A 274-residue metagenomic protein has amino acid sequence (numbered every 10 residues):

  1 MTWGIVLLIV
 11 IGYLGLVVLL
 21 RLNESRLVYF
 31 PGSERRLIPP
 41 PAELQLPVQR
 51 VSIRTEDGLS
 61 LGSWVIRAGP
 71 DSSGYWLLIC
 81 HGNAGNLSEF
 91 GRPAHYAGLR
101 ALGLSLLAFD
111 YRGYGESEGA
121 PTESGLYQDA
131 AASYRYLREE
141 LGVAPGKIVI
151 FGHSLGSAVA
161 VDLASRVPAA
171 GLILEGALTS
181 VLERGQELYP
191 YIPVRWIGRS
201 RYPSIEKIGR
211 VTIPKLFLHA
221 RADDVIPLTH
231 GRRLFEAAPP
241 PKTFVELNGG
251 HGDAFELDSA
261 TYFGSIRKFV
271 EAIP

Functional and structural regions predicted by a protein language model:
I9-R54: An N-terminal hydrophobic leader/cap segment in hydrolases
R54-Y136: Membrane-embedded segments
Y136-L141, G146-Y191: Primarily recognizes the serine-hydrolase "nucleophile elbow" in alpha/beta-hydrolase and SGNH/GDSL folds
S204, I213, P227-E236: Short alpha-helix in the alpha/beta-hydrolase fold that links the catalytic acid
R210-T212, F217-D223: Short beta-strand/loop motif that positions the catalytic acidic residue of the alpha/beta-hydrolase fold
R221-I226, G252-D253: Acidic catalytic loop of the alpha/beta-hydrolase fold
F244-G250: Short glycine-rich catalytic loops that host catalytic nucleophiles or stabilize transition states across multiple
G250-F263: Catalytic histidine-centered segment of alpha/beta-hydrolase-like enzymes
